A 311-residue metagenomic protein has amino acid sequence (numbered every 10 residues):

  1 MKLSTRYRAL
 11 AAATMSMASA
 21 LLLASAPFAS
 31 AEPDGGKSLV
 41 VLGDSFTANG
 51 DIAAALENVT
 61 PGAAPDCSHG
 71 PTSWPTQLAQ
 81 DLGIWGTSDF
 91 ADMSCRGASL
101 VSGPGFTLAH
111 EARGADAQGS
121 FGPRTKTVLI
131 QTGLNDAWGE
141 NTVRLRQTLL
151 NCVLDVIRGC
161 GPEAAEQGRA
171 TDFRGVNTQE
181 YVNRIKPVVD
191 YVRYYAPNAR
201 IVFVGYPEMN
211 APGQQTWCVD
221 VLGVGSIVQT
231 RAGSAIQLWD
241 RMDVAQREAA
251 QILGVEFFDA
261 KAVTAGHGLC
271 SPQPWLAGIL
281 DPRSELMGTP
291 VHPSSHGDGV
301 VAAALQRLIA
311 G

Functional and structural regions predicted by a protein language model:
M1-A31: Secretory targeting and sorting signals
F28-V41, T107-V128, K186-R200, Q306: Short amphipathic alpha-helices and their capping/turn segments at secondary-structure boundaries
E32-S94, Q147-L154: Serine-esterase "nucleophile elbow" of acetyl-processing enzymes
S38-G43, T47-N49, D89-S94, K126-Q131 (+4 more regions): Structural recognition of the beta-strand scaffold that forms the well-ordered cores of secreted hydrolase catalytic
A53-D66, T142-G175, T216-A232: A solvent-exposed, charged loop/short amphipathic helix patch at secondary-structure junctions
Q77-G86, E180-V202, L238-D259: A structural motif corresponding to the C-terminal end of an alpha-helix and its immediate exit/capping segment
G105-V176, E208: Oxyanion-hole/transition-state-stabilizing segment in secreted/luminal serine hydrolases and related acyltransferases
P207-G311: Catalytic His-Asp segment of secreted/periplasmic serine-dependent ester chemistry enzymes
